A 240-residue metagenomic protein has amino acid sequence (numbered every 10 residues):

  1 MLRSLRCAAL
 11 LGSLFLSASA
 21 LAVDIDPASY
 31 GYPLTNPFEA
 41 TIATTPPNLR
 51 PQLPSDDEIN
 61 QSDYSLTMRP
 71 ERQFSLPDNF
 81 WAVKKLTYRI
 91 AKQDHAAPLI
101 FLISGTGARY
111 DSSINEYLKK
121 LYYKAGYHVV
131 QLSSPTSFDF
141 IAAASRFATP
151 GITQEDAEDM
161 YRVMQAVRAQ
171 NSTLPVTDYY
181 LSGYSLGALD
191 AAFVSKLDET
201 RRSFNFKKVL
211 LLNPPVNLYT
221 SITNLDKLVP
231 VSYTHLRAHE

Functional and structural regions predicted by a protein language model:
M1-A8: Bacterial N-terminal signal peptides that target proteins for export
A9-S17: Bacterial N-terminal signal peptides
T45-K92: N-terminal cap/lid segment of alpha/beta-hydrolase-fold proteins
Q93-A125, S137: Short, surface-exposed "cap/lid" segments of acyl-processing enzymes
G107-A108, S134-Q154: Cap/lid segment of the alpha/beta-hydrolase catalytic domain
P150-Q170: Alpha/beta-hydrolase active-site loop
D178-K227: Primarily recognizes the serine-hydrolase "nucleophile elbow" in alpha/beta-hydrolase and SGNH/GDSL folds
T234-E240: Conserved small/polar residues in nucleotide/adenosyl-binding loops
